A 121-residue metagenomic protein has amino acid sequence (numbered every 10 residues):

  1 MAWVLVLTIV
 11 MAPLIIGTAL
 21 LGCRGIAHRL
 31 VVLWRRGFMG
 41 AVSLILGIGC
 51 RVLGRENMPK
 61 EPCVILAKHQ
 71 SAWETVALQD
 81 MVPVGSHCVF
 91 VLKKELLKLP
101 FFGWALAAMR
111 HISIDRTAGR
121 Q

Functional and structural regions predicted by a protein language model:
M1-R51, W104-A108: A transmembrane-helix-recognition feature enriched in membrane-embedded lipid enzymes and envelope glyco-/phospholipid
L44-Q121: Soluble catalytic domains of membrane acyltransferases
